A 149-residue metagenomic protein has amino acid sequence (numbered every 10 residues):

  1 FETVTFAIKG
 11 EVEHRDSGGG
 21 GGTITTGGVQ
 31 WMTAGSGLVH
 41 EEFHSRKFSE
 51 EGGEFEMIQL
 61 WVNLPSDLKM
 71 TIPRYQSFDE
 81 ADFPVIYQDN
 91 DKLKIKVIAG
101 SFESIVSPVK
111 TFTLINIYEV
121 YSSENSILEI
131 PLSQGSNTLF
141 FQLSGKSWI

Functional and structural regions predicted by a protein language model:
F1-G19, T26-V29, G35-V39, S123-S126 (+1 more regions): Glycine- and acidic-residue-biased ligand/ion/polar-headgroup-sensing regions
V12, E42, F83-I86: Short clusters of hydrophobic/aromatic residues that line enzyme substrate/ligand-binding pockets
G18-T25, H44-K47, R74-S77: "Short basic amphipathic alpha-helical interaction patches in structured regions
G19, A34-L68: Ligand-binding loop in jelly-roll beta-barrel domains
G22, G28-Q30, H40, E56-I58 (+4 more regions): Generic beta-strand structural signal
G22-T23, E50-E54, I86-Q88, L132: A general structural signal for short secondary-structure junctions and capping/turn motifs
K47-E51, L64-L114: A short, N-terminal "cap"/entry segment at the start of jelly-roll beta-barrel domains of the cupin/DSBH fold
K96-F141: ATP/pyrophosphate-binding catalytic subdomain of soluble kinases
